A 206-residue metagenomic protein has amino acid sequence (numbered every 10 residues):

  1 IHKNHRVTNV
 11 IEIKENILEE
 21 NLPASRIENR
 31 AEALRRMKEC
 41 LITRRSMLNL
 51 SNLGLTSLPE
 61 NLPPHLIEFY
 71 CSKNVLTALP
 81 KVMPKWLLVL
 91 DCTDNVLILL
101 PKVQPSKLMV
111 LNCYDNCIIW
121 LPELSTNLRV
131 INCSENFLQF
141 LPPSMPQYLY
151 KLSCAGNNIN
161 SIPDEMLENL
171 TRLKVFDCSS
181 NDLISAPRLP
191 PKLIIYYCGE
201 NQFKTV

Functional and structural regions predicted by a protein language model:
I1-K204: The feature captures the LRR N-terminal capping module
